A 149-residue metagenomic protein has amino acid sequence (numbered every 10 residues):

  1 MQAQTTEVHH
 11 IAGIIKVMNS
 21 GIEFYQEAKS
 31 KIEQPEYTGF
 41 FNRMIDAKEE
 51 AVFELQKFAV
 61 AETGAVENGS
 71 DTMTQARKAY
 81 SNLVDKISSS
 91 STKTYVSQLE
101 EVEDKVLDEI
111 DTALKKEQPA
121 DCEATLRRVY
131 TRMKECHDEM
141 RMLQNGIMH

Functional and structural regions predicted by a protein language model:
Q2-I32, T94-K116: Alpha-helical bundle segments that constitute or directly flank the non-heme di-iron/ferroxidase center
A3, G13, S20, R43-E50 (+5 more regions): Long, non-catalytic architectural segments outside compact domain cores
A12, T38-D46, S70, T74 (+2 more regions): Short, charged, amphipathic alpha-helical segments
Q34-P35, P119: Short loop-to-helix capping motifs
G39-M73, E139-I147: Conserved alpha-helical segments that form or flank metal/cofactor-binding pockets of metalloenzymes
K57-L107: Carboxylate-rich helix-loop segments that flank metal/cofactor sites and access channels in metalloenzymes
Y95-H149: Preference for long, well-ordered alpha-helical segments
